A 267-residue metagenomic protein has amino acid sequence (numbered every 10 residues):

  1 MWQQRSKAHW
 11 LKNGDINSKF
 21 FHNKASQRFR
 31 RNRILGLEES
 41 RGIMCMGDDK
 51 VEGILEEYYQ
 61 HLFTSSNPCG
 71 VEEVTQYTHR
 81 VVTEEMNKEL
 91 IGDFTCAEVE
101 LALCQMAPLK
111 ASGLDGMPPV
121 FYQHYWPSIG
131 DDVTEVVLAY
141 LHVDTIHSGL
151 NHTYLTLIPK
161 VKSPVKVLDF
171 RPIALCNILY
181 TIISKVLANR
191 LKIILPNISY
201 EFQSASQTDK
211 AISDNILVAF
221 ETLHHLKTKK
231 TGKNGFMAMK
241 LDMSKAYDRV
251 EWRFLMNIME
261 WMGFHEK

Functional and structural regions predicted by a protein language model:
M1-E57, G92-V137, L141, T145-N151 (+1 more regions): Short, charged alpha-helical motifs in flexible N/C-terminal segments and linkers
W2, G36-E38, L109-M117, G149 (+2 more regions): Conserved catalytic palm subdomain of right-hand nucleotidyl-transferase polymerases, strongest for RNA-directed enzymes
S6, N23, D49-K50, V74 (+4 more regions): Short coil/turn segments at secondary-structure boundaries
K19, I43-M46, S163-V165, I183 (+2 more regions): Eukaryotic short linear interaction motifs
C69-G92, E98, H142-I146, L150-Y154 (+2 more regions): Active-site-proximal segment of RNA-dependent polymerases
L168-S199, S213-L223, F264-K267: Conserved pre-motif C helix in the palm subdomain of viral-like polymerases
